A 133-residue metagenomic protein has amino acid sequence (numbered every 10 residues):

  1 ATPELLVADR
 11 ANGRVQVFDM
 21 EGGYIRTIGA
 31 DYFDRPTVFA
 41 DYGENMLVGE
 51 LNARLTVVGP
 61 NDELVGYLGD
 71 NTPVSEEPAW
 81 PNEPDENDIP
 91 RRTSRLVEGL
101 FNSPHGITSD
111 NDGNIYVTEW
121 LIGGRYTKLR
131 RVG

Functional and structural regions predicted by a protein language model:
A1-G133: Eukaryotic scaffold repeat domains enriched in small/polar residues
